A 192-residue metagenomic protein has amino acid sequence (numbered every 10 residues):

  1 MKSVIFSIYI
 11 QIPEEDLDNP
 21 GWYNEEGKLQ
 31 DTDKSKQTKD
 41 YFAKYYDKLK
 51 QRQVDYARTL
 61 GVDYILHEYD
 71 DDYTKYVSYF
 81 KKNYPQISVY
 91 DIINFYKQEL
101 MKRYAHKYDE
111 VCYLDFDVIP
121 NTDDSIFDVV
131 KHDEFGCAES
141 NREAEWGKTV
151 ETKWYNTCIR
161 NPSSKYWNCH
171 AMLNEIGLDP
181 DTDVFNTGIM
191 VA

Functional and structural regions predicted by a protein language model:
M1-Y96, R103-K107: N-terminal anchoring/stem segment of glycosyltransferases
K2, D133, N186-G188: Short, surface-exposed beta-edge/turn micro-motifs
L29, W154-E175: Mixed-charge, low-complexity intrinsically disordered segments
A43, D47, F127, W167-N174: Generic detector of well-ordered alpha-helical segments enriched in charged/polar residues, highlighting helical
K50-V54, I119-I126, E175-D179: Intrinsically disordered, low-complexity boundary segments flanking structured domains
Y56, A105, D128-V129, T182-V184: A generic structural signal for short, solvent-exposed coil/turn residues that cap or connect secondary-structure
V89-R160, V191: GT-A fold catalytic core of metal-dependent nucleotide-sugar glycosyltransferases, centered on the diacidic
H170-A192: Catalytic core and acceptor-binding pocket of nucleotide-sugar-dependent glycosyltransferases
